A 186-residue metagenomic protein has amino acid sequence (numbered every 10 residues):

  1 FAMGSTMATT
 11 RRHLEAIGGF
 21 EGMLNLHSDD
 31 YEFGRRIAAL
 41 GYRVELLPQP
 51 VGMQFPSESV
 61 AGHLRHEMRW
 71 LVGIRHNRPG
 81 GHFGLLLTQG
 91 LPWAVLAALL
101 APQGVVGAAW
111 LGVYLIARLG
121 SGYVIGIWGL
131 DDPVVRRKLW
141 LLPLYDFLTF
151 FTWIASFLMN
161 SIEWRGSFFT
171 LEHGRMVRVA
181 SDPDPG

Functional and structural regions predicted by a protein language model:
F1-M3, S156: Short, small/polar residue-rich loop motifs at catalytic or cofactor-binding pockets
M3-I17: Conserved nucleotide-sugar donor-binding and metal-coordinating catalytic region shared by glycosyltransferases
E15, F20-H82, G174: Catalytic donor/gating beta->alpha subdomain of glycosyltransferases that bind UDP-sugars
L85-E163: Membrane-embedded multi-pass helical conduit in multi-pass membrane proteins, especially envelope-biosynthetic
E163-G166, T170-L171: A general beta-strand register signal
M176-G186: Short, surface-exposed, low-complexity cationic segments
